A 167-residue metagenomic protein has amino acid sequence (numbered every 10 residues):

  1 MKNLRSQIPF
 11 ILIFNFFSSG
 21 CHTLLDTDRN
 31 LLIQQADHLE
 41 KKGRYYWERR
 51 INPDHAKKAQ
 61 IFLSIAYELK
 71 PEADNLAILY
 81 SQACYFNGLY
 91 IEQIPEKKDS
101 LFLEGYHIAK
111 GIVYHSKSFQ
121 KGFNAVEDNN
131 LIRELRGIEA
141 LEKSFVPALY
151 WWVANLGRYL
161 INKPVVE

Functional and structural regions predicted by a protein language model:
M1-I8: Bacterial N-terminal signal peptides that target proteins for export
P9-S19: Bacterial N-terminal signal peptides
C21-A36: Bacterial Sec signal peptide processing site at the extreme N-terminus
Q34-I61, Y80-E167: Short coil/linker segments at helix-helix boundaries
I61, E68-E72: Surface-exposed, polar/charged faces of alpha-helical domains in mature secreted/periplasmic/lumenal proteins
E72-A73, S144: Short helix-capping/linker turns of helical repeat alpha-solenoids
